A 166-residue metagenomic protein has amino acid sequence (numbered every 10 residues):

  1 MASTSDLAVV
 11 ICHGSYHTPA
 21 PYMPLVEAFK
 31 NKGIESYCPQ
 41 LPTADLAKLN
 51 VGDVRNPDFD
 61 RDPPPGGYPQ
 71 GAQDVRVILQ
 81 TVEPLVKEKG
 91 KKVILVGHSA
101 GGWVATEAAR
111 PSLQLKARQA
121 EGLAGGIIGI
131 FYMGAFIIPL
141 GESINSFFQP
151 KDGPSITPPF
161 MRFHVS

Functional and structural regions predicted by a protein language model:
S3, K87, S112-I127: Short, conserved loop/helix-junction motifs that constitute active-site signature segments in enzyme catalytic cores
T4-G90: Active-site catalytic motif of lipid deacylating hydrolases and related acyltransferases
A8, K92-I94, G129: Structural motif
P24, E107-P111: Active-site signature of alpha/beta-hydrolase-fold catalytic machinery across serine- and Asp/Cys-nucleophile hydrolases
A44, G101, I138-G141: Surface-exposed, flexible loop/turn segments at secondary-structure boundaries
L95-G97, M133: Short beta-strand immediately N-terminal to the catalytic nucleophile in serine-hydrolase-like folds
G97-A105: Gly/Ala-rich beta-loop-alpha elbow adjacent to hydrolase catalytic centers
R118-S166: Flexible "cap/lid" loop of the alpha/beta hydrolase fold
